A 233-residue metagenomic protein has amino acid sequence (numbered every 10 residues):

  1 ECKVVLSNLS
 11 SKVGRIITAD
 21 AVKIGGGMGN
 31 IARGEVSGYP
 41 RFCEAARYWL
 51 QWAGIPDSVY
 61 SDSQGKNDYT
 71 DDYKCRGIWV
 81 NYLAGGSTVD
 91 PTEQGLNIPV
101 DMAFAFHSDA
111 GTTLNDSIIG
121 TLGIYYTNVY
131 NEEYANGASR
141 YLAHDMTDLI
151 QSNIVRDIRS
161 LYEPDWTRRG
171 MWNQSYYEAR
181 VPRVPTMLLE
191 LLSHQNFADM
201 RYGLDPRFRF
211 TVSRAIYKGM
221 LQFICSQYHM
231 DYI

Functional and structural regions predicted by a protein language model:
V4-I16: Short beta-strand-plus-loop segments that form exposed binding edges in beta-rich domains
G14-N30: Beta-strand-rich recognition domains
I17, I98, P182: Structured loop/turn residues at beta-strand edges in well-structured enzyme cores
G25-G27, M102-E132, Y162-M230: Active-site-adjacent mobile loop/cap segments within catalytic or ligand-binding domains
N30-I119, N136: Catalytic-core regions of hydrolytic enzymes
P40-Q51, I78, Y82, H144 (+6 more regions): Solvent-exposed, polar/charged alpha-helical surfaces in well-ordered, non-transmembrane soluble domains, broadly
S139-W172: Active-site-adjacent substrate-binding region of metalloamidase/peptidase-like peptide-processing proteins
